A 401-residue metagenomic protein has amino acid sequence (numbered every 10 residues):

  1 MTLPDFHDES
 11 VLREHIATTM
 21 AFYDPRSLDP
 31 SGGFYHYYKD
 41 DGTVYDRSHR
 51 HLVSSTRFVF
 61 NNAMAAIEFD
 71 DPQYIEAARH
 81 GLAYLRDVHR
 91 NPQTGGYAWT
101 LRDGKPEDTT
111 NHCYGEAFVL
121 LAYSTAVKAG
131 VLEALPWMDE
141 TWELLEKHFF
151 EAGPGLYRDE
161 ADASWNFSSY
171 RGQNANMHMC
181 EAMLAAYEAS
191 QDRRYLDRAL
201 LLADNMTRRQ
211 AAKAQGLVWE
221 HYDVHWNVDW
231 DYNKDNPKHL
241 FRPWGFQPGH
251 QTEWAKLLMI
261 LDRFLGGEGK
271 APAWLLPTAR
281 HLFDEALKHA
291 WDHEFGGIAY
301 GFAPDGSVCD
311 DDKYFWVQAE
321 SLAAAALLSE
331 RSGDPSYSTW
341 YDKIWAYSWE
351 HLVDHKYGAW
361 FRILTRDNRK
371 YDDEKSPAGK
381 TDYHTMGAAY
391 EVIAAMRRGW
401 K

Functional and structural regions predicted by a protein language model:
M1-K401: Glycan-recognition and catalytic cores of secretory/periplasmic carbohydrate-active enzymes
